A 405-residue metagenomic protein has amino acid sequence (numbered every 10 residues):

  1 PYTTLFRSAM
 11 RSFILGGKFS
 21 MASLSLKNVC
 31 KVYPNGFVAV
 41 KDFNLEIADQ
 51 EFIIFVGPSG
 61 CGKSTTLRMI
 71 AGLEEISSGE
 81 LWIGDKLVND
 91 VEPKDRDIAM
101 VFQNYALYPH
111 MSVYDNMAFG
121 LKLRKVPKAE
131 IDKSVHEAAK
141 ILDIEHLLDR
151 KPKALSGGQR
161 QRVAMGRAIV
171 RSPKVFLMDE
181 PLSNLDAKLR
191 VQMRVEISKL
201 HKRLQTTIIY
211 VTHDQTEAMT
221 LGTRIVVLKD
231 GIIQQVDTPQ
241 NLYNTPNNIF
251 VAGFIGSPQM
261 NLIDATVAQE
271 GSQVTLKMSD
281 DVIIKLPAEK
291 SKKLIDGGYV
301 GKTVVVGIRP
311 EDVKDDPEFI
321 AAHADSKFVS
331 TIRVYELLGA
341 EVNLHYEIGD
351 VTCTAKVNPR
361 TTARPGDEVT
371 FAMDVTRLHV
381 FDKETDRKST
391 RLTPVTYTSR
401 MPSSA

Functional and structural regions predicted by a protein language model:
P1-L5, L392-T396, P402: Short, small-residue-biased leader/transition segments that mark boundaries at the very start of proteins
G36-V38: Short coil-to-beta microelement around the adenine-binding A-loop and adjacent beta1/P-loop entry of ABC ATPase
V56-P58: The feature captures the beta-strand-to-loop junction immediately N-terminal to the Walker
A71: Helix-to-loop junction immediately C-terminal to a conserved catalytic motif
E80, K86-L87, I232: ATP-binding/catalytic-site motifs of ATP-hydrolyzing domains
P93-F254: ABC ATPase nucleotide-binding domains
Q273-I332, T362-R391: Glycine/charge-rich catalytic "coupling/switch" loops of P-loop NTPases
